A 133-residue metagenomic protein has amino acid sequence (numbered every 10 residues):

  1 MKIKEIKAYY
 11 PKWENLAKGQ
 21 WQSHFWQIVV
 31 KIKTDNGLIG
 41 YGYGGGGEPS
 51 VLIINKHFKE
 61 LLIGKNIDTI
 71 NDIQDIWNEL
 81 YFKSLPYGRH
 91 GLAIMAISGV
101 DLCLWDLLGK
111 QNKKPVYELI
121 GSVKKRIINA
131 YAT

Functional and structural regions predicted by a protein language model:
M1-G42: Structured beta-strand/loop patches that form or line metal/cofactor-binding pockets in enzymes
K2-E5, K110, K114-R126: N-terminal amphipathic alpha-helix/helix-capping segment at the start of soluble metabolic enzymes
Y10, L80-S84, V123: Alpha-helix boundary/capping residues
L16-K18, P86-G88, K114-V116: Residue-level detector of functional hotspots within protein domains
K33-Q111: Metal- or metallocofactor-binding catalytic centers and their adjacent structured scaffolds across diverse enzyme
I128-T133: Hydrophobic faces of well-ordered beta-strands that scaffold small-molecule active sites in alpha/beta enzyme cores
